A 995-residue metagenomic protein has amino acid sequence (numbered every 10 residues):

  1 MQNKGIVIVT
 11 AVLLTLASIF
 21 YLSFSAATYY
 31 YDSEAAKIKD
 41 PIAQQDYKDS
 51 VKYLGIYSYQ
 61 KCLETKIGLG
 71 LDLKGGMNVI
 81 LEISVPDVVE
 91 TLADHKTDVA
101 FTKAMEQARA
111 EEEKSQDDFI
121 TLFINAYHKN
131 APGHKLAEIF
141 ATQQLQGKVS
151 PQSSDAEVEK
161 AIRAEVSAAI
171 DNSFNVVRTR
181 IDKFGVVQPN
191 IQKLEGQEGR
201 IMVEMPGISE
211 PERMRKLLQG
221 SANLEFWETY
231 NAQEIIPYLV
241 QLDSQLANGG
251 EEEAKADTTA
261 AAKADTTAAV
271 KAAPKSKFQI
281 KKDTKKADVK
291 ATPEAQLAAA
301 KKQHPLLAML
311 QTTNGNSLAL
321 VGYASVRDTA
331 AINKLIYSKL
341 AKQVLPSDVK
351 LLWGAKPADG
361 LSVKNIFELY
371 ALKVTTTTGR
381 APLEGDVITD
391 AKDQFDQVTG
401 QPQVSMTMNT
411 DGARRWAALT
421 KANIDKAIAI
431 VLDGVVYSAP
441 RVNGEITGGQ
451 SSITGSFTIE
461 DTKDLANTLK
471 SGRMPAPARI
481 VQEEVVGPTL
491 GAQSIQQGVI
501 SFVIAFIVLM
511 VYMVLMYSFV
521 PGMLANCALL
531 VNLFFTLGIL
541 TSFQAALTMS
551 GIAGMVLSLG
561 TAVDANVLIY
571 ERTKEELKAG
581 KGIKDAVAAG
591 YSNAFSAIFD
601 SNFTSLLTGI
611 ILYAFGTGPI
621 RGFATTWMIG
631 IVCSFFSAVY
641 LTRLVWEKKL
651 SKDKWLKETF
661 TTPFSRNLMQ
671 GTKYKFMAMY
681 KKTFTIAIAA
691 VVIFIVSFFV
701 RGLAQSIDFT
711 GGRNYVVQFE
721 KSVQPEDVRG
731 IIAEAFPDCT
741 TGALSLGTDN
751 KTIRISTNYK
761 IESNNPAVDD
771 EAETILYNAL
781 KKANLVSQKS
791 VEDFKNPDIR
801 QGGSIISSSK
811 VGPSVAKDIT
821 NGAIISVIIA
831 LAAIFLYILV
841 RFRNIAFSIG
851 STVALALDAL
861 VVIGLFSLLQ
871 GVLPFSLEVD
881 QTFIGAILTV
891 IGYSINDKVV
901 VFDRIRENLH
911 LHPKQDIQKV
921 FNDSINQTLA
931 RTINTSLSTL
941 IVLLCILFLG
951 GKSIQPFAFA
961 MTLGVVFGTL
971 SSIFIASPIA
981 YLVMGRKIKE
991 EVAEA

Functional and structural regions predicted by a protein language model:
M1-Y21, S25-I67, E90-H128, A156 (+3 more regions): Interfacial helix-loop-helix hairpins and adjacent transmembrane helices of multi-pass alpha-helical membrane proteins
Q2-K4, V404-S405, N409-I424, I428-A429 (+5 more regions): Interfacial segments of transmembrane alpha-helices in multi-pass membrane proteins
V12-T15, V435, G522-Q544, M555-A562 (+4 more regions): Small-residue-enriched core segments of transmembrane alpha-helices in multipass membrane transport and channel
L22-T28, D49, T65-M77, L81-D433 (+4 more regions): Non-transmembrane, solvent-exposed regions of membrane trafficking/translocation machinery
V177, T489-L509, T561, E576-T617 (+11 more regions): Pore- and gate-forming transmembrane helices of large, multi-pass membrane proteins
E204, G448-S452, E460-I507, I775 (+2 more regions): Juxtamembrane "pre-transmembrane" interface segments
V531, G538-I539, E575-S596, D600-A687 (+2 more regions): Hydrophobic alpha-helical transmembrane segments of membrane transport and translocation systems, primarily multi-pass
L557-S601, V645-W655, S867, L873-T935 (+1 more regions): Cytosolic juxtamembrane regions of multi-pass inner-membrane proteins
